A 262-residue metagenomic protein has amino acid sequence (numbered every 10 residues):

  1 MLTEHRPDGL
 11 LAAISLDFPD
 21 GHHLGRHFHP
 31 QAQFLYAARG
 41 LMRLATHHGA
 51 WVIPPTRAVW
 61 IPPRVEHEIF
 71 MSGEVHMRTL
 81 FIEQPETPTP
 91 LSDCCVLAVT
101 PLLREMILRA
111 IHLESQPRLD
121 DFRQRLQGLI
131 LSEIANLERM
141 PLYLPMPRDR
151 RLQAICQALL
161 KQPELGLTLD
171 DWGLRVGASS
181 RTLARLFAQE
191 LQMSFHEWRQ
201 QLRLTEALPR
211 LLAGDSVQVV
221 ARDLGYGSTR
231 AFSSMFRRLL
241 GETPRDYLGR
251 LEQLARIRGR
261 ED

Functional and structural regions predicted by a protein language model:
M1-V96: N-terminal regulatory/effector-sensing and dimerization cores that precede helix-turn-helix DNA-binding domains
T56, L183, F187, A231-F232 (+1 more regions): Short hydrophobic/aromatic patch on the recognition helix
T87-Q157: Amphipathic alpha-helical segments enriched in hydrophobic/aromatic residues interleaved with Lys/Arg
A110-R118, E133-P141, I155-T168, F187 (+4 more regions): Basic, amphipathic alpha-helical hairpins
R150-A158, R199-E206: Pre-recognition alpha-helix immediately N-terminal to the DNA-recognition helix within helix-turn-helix or winged-helix
D170, Q189-T229, S233-S234, G249-D262: Terminal helix-turn-helix DNA-binding modules in bacterial transcription factors
S179, S194, G227, E242-R245: Short coil/turn motifs that cap or connect alpha-helices
